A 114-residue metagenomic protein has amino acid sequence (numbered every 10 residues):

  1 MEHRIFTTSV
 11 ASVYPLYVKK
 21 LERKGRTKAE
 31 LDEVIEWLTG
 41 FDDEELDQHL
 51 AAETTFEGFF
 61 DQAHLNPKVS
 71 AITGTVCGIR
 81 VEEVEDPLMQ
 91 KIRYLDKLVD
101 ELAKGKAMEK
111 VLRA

Functional and structural regions predicted by a protein language model:
M1-A114: A charge-rich, low-complexity, intrinsically flexible signal that marks solvent-exposed coils, linkers, repeats
